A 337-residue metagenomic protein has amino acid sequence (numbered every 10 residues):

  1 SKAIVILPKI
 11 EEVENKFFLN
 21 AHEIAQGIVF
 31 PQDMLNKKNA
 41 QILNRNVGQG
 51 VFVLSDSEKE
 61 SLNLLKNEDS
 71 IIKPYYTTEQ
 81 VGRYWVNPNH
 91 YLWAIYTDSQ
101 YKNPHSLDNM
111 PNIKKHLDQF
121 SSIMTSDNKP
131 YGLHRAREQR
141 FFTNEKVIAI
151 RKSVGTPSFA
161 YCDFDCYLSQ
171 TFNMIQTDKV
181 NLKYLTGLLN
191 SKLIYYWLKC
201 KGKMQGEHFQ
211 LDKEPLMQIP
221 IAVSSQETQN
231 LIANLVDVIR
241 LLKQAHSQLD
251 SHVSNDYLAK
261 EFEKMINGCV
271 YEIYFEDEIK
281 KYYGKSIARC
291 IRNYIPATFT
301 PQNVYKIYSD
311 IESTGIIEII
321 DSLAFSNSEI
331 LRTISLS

Functional and structural regions predicted by a protein language model:
K2-L231: Polybasic, glycine- and aromatic-enriched phosphate-binding surface used to engage nucleic acids
E14, F18-A21, V47, I71 (+2 more regions): Non-catalytic DNA-recognition/assembly elements of restriction-modification systems
